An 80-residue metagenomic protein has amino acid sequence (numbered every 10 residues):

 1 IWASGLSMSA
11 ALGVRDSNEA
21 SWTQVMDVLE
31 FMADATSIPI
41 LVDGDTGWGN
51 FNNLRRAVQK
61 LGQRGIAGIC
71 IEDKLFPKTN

Functional and structural regions predicted by a protein language model:
I1-Q24, G44-F51, C70-N80: Glycine-rich, proline-tolerant flexible connector loops at the mouths of alpha/beta enzymes
V14-V42, R64: Alpha-helix-loop-beta-strand connector modules within alpha/beta enzyme cores
V42, G49-K60: Catalytic cores of alpha/beta
A67: Short acidic/polar active-site loop segments enriched in Thr and Asp
